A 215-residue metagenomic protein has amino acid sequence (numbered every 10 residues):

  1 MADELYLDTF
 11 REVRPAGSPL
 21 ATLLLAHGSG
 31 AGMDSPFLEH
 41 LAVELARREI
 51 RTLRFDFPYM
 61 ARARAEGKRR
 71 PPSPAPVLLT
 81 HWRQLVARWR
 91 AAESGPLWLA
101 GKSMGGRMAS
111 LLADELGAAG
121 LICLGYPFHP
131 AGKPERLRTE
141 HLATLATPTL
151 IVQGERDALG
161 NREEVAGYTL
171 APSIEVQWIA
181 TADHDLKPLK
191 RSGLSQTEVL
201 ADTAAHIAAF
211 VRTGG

Functional and structural regions predicted by a protein language model:
A2-P96, D183-G193: Serine-hydrolase catalytic machinery in alpha/beta-hydrolase-like enzymes
P96-G101, L124: Short beta-strand immediately N-terminal to the catalytic nucleophile in serine-hydrolase-like folds
G101-G105, A109: Gly/Ala-rich beta-loop-alpha elbow adjacent to hydrolase catalytic centers
M108-L112, G132: Hydrolases whose catalytic domains are alpha/beta-hydrolase-1, hotdog thioesterase, or metallo-beta-lactamase-like
G117-G132: A conserved short beta-strand
T144-A146, I151-Q153, D157: Short beta-strand/loop motif that positions the catalytic acidic residue of the alpha/beta-hydrolase fold
A158-E164: Conserved alpha/beta-hydrolase "acid-adjacent" motif
A182, L186, K190-G215: Catalytic active-site module of serine/aspartate enzymes centered on a nucleophile-bearing elbow/loop
